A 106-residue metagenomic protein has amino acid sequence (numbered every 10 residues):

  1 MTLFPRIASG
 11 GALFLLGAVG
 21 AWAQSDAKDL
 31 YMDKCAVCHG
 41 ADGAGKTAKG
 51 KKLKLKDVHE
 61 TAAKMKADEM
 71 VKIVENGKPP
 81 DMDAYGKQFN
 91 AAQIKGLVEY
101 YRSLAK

Functional and structural regions predicted by a protein language model:
M1-Q24, Y100-K106: Post-cleavage N-terminal segment of exported redox proteins
L15-L30, K46, A67: Electrostatic cytochrome c docking/interface patches
K28-K54, N76-P80, S103-K106: Periplasmic/extracellular electron-transfer cofactor-ligation site, primarily the c-type cytochrome heme-c attachment
K56-D68, Y85-Q93: Electron-transfer interface patches adjacent to heme c in soluble/periplasmic c-type cytochromes and di-/multiheme
I73-E75, P80, G86-K106: C-terminal capping alpha-helices of c-type cytochrome domains
